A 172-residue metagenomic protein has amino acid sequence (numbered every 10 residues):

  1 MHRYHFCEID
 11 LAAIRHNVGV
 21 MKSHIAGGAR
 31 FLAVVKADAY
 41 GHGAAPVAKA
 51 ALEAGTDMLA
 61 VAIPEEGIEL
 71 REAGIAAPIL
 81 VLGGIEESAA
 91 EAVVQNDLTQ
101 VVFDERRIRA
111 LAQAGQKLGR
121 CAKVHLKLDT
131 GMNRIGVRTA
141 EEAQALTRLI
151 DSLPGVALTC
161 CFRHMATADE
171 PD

Functional and structural regions predicted by a protein language model:
M1-H24: Positively charged, low-complexity intrinsically disordered leader regions
H5-E8, R15, A29-D172: Active-site-proximal beta-alpha core segment in soluble small-molecule metabolic enzymes
